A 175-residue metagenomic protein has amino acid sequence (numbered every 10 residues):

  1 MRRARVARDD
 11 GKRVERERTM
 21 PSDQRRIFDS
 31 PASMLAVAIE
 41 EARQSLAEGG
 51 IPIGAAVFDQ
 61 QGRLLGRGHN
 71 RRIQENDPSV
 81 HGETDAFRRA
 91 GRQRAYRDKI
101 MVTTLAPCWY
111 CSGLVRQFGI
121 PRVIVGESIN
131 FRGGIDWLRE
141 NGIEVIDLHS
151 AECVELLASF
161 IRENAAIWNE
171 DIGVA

Functional and structural regions predicted by a protein language model:
I27-E48: Short, basic/aromatic recognition patches
I53-D59: Short beta-strand scaffold segments in enzyme catalytic cores
Q61-L65: Short, glycine-anchored, charge-dense loop/turn motifs used at functional sites
G66-A158: Zn2+-dependent cytidine deaminase-like catalytic core
V154-A175: Acidic/histidine-enriched, glycine/proline-rich intrinsically disordered or flexible terminal extensions
